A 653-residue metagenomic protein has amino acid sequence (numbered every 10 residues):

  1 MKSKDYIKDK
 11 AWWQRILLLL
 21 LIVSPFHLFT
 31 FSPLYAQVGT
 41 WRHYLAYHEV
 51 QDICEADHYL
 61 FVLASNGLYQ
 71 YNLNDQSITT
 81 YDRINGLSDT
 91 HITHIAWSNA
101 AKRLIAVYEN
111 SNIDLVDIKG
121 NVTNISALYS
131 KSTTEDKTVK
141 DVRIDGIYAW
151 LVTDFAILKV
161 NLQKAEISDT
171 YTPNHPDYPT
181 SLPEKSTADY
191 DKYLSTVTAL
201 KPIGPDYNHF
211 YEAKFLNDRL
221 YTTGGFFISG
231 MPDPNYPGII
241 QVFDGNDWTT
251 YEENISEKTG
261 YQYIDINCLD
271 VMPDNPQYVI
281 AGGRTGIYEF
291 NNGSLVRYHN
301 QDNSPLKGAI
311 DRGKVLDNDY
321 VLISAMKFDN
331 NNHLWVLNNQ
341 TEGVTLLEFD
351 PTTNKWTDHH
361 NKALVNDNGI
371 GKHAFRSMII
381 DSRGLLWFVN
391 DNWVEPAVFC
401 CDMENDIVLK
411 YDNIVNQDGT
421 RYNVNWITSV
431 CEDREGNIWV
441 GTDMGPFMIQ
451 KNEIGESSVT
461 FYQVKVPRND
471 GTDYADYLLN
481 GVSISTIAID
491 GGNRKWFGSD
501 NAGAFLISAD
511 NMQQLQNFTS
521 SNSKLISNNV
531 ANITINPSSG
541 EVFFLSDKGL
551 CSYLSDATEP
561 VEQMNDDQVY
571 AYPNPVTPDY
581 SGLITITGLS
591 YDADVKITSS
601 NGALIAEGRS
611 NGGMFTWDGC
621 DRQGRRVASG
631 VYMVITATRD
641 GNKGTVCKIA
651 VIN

Functional and structural regions predicted by a protein language model:
M1, A557-E562, A571-N574, G602 (+3 more regions): Terminal processing/anchoring signals of secreted or surface-associated proteins and related intramolecular
M1-T40, Y148, H333-W335, N653: Bacterial Sec-dependent N-terminal signal peptides
Y6-K8, Q563-K596, M614-W617: Glycine-centered coil/turn sites that cap beta-strands in beta-rich domains
R15, A36-V569, L604: Carboxylate-rich, polar loop motifs that coordinate divalent cations or form catalytic acidic clusters
S539-E541, A628-M633: Short, conserved beta-strand segments of beta-strand-rich sandwich/propeller modules, principally
D594-I605, Y632: Short, glycine-anchored, charge-dense loop/turn motifs used at functional sites
L604-V627, T638-N642: Glycine-centered tight-turn motifs at strand-turn-strand junctions
M633-N653: C-terminal tail/sorting-segment detector
